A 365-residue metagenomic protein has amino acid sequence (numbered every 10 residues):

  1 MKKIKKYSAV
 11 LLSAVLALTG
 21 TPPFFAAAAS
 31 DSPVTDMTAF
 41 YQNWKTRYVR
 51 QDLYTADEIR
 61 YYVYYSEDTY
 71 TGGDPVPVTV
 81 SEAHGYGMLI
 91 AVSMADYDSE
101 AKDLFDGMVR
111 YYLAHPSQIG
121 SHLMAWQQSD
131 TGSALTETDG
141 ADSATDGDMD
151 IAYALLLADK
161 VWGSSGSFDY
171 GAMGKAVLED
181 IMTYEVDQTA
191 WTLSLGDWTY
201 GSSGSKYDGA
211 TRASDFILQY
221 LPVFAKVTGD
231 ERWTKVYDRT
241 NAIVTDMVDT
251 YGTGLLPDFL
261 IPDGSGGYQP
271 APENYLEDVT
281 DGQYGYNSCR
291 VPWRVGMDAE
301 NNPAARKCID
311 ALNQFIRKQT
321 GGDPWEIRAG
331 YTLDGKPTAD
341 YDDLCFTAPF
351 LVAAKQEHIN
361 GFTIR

Functional and structural regions predicted by a protein language model:
M1-L11: Bacterial N-terminal signal peptides that target proteins for export
L12, L16-G20: Hydrophobic core
G20-S30: Sec-dependent signal peptide cleavage junction
A29-N43, L53, P77-E82, S117 (+4 more regions): Extended ligand-binding clefts on enzyme/binding-domain cores
F40-Y86, A91-G140: Internal amphipathic alpha-helical repeat/solenoid segments
S81-A95, G147-K160, Q219-P222, F350: Extended, hydrophobic/aromatic-rich amphipathic alpha-helical segments that build helical scaffolds
D103-Y111, P116, A144-L155, V177 (+1 more regions): Outer membrane beta-barrel
S164-S165: Short coil/linker segments at helix-helix boundaries
